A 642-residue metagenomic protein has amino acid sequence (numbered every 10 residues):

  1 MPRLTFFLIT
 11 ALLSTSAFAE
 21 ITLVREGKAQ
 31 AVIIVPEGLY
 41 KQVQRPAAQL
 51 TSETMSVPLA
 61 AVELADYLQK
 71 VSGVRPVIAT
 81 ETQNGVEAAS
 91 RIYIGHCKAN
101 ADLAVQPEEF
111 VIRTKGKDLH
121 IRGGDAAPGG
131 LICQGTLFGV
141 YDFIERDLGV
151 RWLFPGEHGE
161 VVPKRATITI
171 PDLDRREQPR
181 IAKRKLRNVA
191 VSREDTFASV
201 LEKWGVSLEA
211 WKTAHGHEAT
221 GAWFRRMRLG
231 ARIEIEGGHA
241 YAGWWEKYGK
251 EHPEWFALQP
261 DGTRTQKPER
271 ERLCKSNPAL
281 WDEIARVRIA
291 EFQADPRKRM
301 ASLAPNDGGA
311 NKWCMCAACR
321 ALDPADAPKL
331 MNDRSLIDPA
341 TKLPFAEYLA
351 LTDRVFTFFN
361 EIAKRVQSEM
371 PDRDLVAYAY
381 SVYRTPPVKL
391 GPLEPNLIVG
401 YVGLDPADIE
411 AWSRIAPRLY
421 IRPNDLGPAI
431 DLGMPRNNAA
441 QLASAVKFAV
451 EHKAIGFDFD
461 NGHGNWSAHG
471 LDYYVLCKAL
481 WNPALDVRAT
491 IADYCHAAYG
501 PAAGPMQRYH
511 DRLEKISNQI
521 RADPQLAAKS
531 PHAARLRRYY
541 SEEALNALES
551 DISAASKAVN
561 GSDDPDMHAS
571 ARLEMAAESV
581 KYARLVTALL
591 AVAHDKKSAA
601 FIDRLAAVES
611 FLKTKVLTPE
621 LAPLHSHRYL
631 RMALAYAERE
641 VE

Functional and structural regions predicted by a protein language model:
T5-S16: Bacterial N-terminal signal peptides
A17-V111, P163-R176: Acidic, contiguous N-terminal accessory segments
K41-R45, A310-M315, P387, H469: Short acidic/His/Gly/Ser-rich catalytic and metal-binding motifs that mark active-site loops of diverse hydrolases
V57-E63, Y67-Q69, G85, L103-F356 (+5 more regions): Feature activates predominantly on carbohydrate-active enzymes
E81, A479-E642: Catalytic domains of carbohydrate-active enzymes that cleave complex glycans
A279-L280, A290, Y401, A407-G504 (+2 more regions): Structured mid-domain segments that build the active-site/substrate or prosthetic-cofactor binding neighborhood
A285-F292, F356-K364, D405-S413, L442-V446 (+4 more regions): Generic structural signal for well-ordered alpha-helices, preferentially at hydrophobic/aromatic core positions
V376-D405, G433-N437, N465-Y473, S579: Substrate-binding cleft/loops of secretory-pathway carbohydrate-active enzymes
